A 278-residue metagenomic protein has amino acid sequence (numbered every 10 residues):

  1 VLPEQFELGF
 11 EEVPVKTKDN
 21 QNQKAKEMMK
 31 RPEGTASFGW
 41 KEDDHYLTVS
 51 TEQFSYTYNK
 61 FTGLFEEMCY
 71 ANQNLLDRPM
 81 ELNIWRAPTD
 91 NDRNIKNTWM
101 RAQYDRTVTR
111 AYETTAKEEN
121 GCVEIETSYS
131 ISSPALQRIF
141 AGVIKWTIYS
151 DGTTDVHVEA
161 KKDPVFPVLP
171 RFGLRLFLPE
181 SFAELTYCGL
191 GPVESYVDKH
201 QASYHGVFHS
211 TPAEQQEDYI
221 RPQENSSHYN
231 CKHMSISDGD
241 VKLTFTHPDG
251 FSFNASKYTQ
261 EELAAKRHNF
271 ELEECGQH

Functional and structural regions predicted by a protein language model:
V1-L2: Short, aromatic- and glycine-rich surface loops/edge beta-strands on solvent-exposed regions
G9-E11: C2 and C2-like phospholipid-binding beta-sandwich domains
P14-H278: Beta-strand/loop-rich accessory regions of lumenal/periplasmic or secreted enzymes, predominantly carbohydrate-active
